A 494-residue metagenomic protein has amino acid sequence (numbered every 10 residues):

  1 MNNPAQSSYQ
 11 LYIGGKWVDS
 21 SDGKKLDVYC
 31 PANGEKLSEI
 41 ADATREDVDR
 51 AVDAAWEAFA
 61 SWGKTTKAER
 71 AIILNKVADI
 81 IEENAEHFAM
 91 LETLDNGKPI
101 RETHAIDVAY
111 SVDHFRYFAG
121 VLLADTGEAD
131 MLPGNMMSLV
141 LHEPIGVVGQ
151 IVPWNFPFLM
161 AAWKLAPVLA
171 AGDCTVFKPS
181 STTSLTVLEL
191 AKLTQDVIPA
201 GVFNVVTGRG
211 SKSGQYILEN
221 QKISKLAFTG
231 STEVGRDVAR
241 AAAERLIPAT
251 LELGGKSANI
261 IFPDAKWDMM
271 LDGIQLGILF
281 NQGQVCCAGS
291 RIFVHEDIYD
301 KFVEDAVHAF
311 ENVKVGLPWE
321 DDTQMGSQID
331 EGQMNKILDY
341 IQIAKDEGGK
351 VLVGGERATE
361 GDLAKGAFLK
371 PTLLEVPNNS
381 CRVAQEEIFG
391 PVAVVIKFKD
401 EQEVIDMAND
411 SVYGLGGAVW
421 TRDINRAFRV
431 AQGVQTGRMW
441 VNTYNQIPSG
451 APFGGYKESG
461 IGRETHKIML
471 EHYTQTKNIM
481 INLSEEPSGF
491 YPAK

Functional and structural regions predicted by a protein language model:
M1-A32, E356: Hydrophobic face of amphipathic alpha-helices that form TPR/SEL1-like repeat modules and related alpha-solenoid
N33-E39, I223, K314, I341 (+2 more regions): Conserved C-terminal structural/oligomerization subdomain of aldehyde/semialdehyde dehydrogenase
G34, R70, E92, F115 (+9 more regions): Residue-level signal for inorganic ion chemistry
E35-D125, N135: Glycine-rich loop-to-alpha-helix module at the N-terminal edge of alpha/beta enzyme cores
K36-A43, E57-K64, Q150, N259-F262 (+5 more regions): Short, well-ordered beta-strand elements within core beta-sheets of diverse protein domains
F59, G63, A78-A85, A89 (+19 more regions): Structural signal for hydrophobic packing residues in well-ordered secondary-structure cores of soluble enzyme domains
T126-M269, V307, F398: Rossmann-like NAD(P) dinucleotide-binding subdomain of oxidoreductase/dehydrogenase enzymes
E233-N378, M407, V441, S488-A493: ALDH superfamily catalytic-core signature
